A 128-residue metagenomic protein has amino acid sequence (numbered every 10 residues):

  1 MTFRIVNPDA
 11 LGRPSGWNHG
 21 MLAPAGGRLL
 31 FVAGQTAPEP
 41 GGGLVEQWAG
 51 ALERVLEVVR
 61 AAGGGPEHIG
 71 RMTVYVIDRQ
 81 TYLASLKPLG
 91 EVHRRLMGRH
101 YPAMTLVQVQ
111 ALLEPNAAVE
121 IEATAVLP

Functional and structural regions predicted by a protein language model:
M1-G70, V76-P128: N-terminal presequence-like segments and the immediate start of the first folded domain
